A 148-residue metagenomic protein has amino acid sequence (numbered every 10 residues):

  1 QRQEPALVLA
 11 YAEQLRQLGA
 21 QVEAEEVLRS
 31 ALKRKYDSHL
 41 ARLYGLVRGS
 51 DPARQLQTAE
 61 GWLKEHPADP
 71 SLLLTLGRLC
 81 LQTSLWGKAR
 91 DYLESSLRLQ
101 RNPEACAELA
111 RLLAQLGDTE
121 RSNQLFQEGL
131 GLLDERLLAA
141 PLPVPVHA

Functional and structural regions predicted by a protein language model:
Q1-K33, H39-L43: Extended amphipathic alpha-helical coiled-coil/heptad-repeat regions
L7, L40-A41, L72, A105-C106 (+1 more regions): TPR alpha-solenoid repeat register
E25-S38, P52, L97-P103, R111-L138: TPR/TPR-like (Sel1-like) alpha-helical repeat modules
E26-R98: Alpha-helical adaptor scaffolds
Y44, L138-A148: Acidic, Ser/Thr-rich low-complexity linear motifs
Y92, Q100-C106, A148: Nucleotide-binding motor/catalytic cores of P-loop/tubulin-like NTPases across gene-expression machines
